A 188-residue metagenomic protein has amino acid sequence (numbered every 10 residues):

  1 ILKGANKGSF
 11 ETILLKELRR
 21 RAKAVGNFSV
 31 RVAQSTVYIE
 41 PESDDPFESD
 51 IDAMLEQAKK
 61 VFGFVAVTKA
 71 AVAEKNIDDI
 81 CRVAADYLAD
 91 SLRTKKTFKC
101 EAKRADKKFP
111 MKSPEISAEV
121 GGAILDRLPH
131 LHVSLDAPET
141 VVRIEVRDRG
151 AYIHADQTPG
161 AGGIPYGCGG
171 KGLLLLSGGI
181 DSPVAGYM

Functional and structural regions predicted by a protein language model:
I1-L173, P183-M188: RNA-binding accessory domains that recognize and position tRNA/RNA substrates
G179: Conserved G/P- and acidic residue-centered "switch" motifs that form tight phosphate/ATP-binding loops in soluble
